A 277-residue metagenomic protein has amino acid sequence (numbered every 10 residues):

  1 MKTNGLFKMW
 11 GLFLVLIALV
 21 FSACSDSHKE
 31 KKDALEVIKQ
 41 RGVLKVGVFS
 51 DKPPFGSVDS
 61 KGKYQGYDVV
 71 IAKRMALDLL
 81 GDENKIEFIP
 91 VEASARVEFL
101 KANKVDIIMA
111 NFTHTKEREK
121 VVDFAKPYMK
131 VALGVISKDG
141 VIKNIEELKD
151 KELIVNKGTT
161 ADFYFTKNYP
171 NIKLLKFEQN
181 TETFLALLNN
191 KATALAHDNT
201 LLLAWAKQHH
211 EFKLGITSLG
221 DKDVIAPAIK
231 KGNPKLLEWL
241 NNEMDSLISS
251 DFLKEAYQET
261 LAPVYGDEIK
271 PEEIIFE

Functional and structural regions predicted by a protein language model:
V20-A23: C-terminal motif of bacterial Sec signal peptides marking the signal peptidase cleavage site
S25-K29, V70, R74-D78, K151 (+3 more regions): Extended ligand-binding regions for polar small-molecule ligands
D26-K29, K39, F163-F177, K213-S218 (+1 more regions): Ligand-binding clefts/hinges and TM-proximal coupling segments of bilobed small-molecule sensing domains
K29-M109: Extracytoplasmic small-molecule ligand-binding "clamshell" domains of the periplasmic binding protein/Venus flytrap
K31-D33, I86-E98, G140, L175-L185 (+2 more regions): Short helix-initiation/N-cap motifs at beta->coil->alpha
S50, M129-D139, N199, L203-D245 (+1 more regions): Periplasmic-binding protein-like
K73, L77, K85-E147, L214 (+1 more regions): Acidic, polar ligand-binding/catalytic clefts
A95, F112-K120, Y164-K167, T181 (+1 more regions): A ligand-binding cleft/hinge motif common to bilobed small-molecule-binding domains
